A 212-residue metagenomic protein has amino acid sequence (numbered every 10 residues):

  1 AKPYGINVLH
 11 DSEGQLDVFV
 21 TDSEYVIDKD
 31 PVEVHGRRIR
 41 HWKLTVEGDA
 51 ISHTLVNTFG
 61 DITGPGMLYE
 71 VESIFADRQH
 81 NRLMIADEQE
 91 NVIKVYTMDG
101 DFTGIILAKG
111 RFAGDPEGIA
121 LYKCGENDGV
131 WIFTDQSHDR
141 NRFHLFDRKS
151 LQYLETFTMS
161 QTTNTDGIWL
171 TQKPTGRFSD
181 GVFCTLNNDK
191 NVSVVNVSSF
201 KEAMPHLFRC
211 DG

Functional and structural regions predicted by a protein language model:
A1-G212: Sequence/structural signature of beta-propeller domains
